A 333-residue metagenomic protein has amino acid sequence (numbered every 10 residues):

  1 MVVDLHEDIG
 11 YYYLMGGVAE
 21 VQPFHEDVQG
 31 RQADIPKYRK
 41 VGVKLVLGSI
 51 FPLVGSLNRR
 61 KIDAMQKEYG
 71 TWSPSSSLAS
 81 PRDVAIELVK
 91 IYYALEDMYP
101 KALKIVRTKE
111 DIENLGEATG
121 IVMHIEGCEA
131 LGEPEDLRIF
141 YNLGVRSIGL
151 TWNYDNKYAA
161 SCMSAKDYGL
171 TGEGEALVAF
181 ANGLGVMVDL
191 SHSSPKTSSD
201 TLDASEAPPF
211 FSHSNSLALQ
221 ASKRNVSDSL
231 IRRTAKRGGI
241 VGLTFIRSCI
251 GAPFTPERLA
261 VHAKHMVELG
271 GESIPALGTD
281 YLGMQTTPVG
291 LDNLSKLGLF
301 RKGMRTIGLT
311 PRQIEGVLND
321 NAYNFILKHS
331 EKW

Functional and structural regions predicted by a protein language model:
M1-L150, N156-A165, A221-L277, Y281-W333: N-terminal hydrophobic targeting/anchoring segments and the immediately downstream early-domain regions of hydrolases
E129-L131, F140-N225: Divalent metal-binding pocket/active-site signature
